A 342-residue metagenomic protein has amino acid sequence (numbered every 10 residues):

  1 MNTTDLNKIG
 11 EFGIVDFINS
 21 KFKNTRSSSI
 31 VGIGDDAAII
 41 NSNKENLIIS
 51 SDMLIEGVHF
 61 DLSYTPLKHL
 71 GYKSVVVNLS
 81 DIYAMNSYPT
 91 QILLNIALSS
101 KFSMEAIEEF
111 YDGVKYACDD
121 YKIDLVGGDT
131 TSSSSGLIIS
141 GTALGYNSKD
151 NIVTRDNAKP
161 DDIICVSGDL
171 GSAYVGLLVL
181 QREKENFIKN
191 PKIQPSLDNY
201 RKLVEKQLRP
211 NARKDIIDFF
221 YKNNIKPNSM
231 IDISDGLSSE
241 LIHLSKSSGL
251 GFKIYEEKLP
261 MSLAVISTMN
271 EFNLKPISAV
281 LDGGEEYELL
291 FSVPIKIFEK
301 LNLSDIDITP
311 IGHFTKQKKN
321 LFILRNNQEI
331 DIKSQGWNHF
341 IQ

Functional and structural regions predicted by a protein language model:
M1-G13, F17-K23, L98-D124, S132-I139 (+3 more regions): Glycine-/charge-enriched secondary-structure boundary and capping motifs
M1-P66, M85, L94, Q342: Extreme N-terminal cap/leader segments of soluble proteins
G32, I48-S50, D124-G128, C165-G168 (+2 more regions): General beta-strand structural signal in soluble alpha/beta enzymes
G32, V153, K159-P160, D215 (+1 more regions): Residue-level recognition of short, solvent-exposed, well-ordered loop/turn junctions that link secondary-structure
K44, L54, T90-E183, H313: Glycine-rich anion-binding loops of enzyme active sites
L67-Q91, D112-D120, F219, S238-L244: Small-aliphatic-rich amphipathic alpha-helix that forms the alpha element of a beta-alpha
G176-I193, L197: Short, compositionally biased
Q194-H243: Polyanion-binding loop/helix "lid" in catalytic or ligand-binding cores
